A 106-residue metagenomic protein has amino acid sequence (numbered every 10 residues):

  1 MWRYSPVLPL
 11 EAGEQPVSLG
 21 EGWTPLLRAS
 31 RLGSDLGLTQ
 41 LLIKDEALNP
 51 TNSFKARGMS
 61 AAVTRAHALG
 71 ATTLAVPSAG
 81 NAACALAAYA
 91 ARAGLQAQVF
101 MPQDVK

Functional and structural regions predicted by a protein language model:
M1-K106: PLP-dependent amino-acid enzyme catalytic core
